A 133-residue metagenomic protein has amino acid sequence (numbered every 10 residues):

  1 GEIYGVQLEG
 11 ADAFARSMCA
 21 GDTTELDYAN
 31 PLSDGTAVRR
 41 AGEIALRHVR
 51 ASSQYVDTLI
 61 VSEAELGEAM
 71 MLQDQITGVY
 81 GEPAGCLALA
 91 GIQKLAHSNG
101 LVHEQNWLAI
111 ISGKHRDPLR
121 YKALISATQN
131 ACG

Functional and structural regions predicted by a protein language model:
G1-G133: PLP-dependent amino-acid enzyme catalytic core
